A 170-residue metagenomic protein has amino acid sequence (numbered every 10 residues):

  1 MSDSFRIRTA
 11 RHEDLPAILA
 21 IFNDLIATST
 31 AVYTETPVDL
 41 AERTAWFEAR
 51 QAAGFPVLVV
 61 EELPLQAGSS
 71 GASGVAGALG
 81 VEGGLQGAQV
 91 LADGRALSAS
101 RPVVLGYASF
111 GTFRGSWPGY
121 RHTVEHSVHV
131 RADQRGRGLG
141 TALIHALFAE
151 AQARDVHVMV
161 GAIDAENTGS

Functional and structural regions predicted by a protein language model:
R6-I18: A short beta-loop-alpha structural element at the N-terminal edge of CoA-dependent acyl/N-acetyltransferase catalytic
T9, T36-A67, G71, L79-D133 (+2 more regions): Acetyl-CoA-dependent GNAT
A17, E125, V158: Amphipathic alpha-helical recognition patches that constitute DNA-binding helices
A17, E42, A142, G169: Charged catalytic carboxylate motif
A20-P37, A49-A53: Helix-loop element at the rim of GNAT/NAT acetyltransferase active sites that forms part of the acceptor-substrate
R135, G161-S170: Conserved beta-strand-loop-alpha-helix junction that forms the acyl-donor binding cleft
G138: Glycine-rich phosphate-binding loop
A151-D164: Conserved GNAT acetyl-CoA-binding A-motif
